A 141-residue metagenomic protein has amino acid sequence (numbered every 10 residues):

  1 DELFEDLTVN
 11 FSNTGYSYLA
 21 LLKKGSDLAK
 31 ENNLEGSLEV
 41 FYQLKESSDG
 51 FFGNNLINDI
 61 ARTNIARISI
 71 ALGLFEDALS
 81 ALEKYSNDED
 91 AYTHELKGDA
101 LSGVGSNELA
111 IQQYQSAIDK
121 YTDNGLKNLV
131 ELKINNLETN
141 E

Functional and structural regions predicted by a protein language model:
V9-S17, E46-N58, K84-T93, D119-N128: Short solvent-exposed coil/turn linkers within tandem alpha-helical repeat scaffolds
